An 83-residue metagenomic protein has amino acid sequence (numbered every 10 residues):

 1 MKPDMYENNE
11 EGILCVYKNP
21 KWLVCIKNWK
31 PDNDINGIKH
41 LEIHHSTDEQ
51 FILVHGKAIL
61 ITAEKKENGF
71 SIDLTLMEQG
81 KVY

Functional and structural regions predicted by a protein language model:
M1-D34: A short, N-terminal "cap"/entry segment at the start of jelly-roll beta-barrel domains of the cupin/DSBH fold
K21-W22, T47-Q50, Q79-G80: Short, surface-exposed beta-edge/turn micro-motifs
L41-I43: Short loop/turn motifs at secondary-structure junctions and domain boundaries
H45-K66: Glycine- and acidic-residue-biased ligand/ion/polar-headgroup-sensing regions
K65-Y83: Short acidic-glycine-tyrosine-enriched beta hairpin
